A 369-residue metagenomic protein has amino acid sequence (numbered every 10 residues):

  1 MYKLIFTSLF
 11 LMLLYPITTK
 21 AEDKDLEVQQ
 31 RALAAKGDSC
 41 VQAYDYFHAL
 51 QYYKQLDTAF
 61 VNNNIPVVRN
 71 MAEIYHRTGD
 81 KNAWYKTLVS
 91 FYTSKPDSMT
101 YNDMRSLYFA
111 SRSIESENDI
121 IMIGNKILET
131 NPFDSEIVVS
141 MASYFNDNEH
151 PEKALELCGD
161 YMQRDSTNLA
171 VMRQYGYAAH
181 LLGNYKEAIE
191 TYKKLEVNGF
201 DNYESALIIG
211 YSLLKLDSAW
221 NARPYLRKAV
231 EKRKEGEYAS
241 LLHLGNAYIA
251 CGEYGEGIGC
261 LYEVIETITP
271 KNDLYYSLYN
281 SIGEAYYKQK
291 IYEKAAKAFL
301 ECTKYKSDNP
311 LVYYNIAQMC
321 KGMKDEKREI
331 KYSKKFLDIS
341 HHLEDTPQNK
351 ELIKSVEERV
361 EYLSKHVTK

Functional and structural regions predicted by a protein language model:
Y2, T18-N118, E357-K369: N-terminal leader/linker segments that initiate helical-solenoid repeat arrays
R31, I65-P66, T100-N102, E136 (+6 more regions): Start-of-helix register in tetratricopeptide repeats
Q42-A43, I74-R77, F109-S113, D147-N148 (+8 more regions): Register position in tetratricopeptide repeats
A59-F60, S94, T130, R164-D165 (+6 more regions): Structural marker of alpha-solenoid helical repeat scaffolds
R69-N70, M104-L107, S140, Q174-Y177 (+6 more regions): Canonical tetratricopeptide repeat
G322, I330-K369: Terminal, low-structured helical/coil segments at or just beyond the last alpha-helical repeat
